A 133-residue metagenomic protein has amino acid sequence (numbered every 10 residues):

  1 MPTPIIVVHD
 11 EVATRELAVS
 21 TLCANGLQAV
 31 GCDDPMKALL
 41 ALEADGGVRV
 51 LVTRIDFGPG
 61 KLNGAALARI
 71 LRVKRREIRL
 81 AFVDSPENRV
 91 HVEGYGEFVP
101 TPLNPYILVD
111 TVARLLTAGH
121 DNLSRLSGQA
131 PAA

Functional and structural regions predicted by a protein language model:
H9: Conserved acidic carboxylate
V12-V30: Two-component/phosphorelay signaling modules centered on CheY-like receiver
A24, L40, R69, V73 (+2 more regions): CheY-like receiver
G31-V50: Acidic, metal-coordinating helix/loop segments flanking the phosphotransfer/catalytic sites of two-component signaling
V50, L67, L71-R72, R76-N88 (+1 more regions): A short, hydrophobic beta-strand element within the central beta-sheet of small alpha/beta folds
V52-R69: Conserved phosphotransfer microenvironments
A81, S85-L123, G128-Q129: Output/docking surface of receiver
